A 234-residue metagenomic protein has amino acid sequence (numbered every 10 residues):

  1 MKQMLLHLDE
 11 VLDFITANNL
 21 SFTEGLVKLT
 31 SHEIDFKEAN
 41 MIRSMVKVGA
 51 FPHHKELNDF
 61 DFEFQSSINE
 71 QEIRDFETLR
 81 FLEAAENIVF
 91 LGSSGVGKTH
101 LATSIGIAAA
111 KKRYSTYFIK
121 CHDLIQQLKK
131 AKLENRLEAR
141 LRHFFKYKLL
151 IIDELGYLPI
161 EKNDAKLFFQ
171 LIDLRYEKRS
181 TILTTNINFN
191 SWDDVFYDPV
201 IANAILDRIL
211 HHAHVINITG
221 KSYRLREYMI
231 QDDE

Functional and structural regions predicted by a protein language model:
K2-H53: Interdomain "pre-motor" coupling segment immediately N-terminal to P-loop NTPase/helicase cores
K55-L79: N-terminal pre-Walker A segment at the start of P-loop NTPase domains
E83-V89: Pre-Walker A (Motif I) flank of P-loop NTPase domains
E86, R113-S115, K146-L149, E177-L183: Loop/turn-to-beta-strand initiation segments
K98: Conserved lysine of the Walker
L101, I105: Hydrophobic positions on the alpha1 helix immediately C-terminal to the Walker A/P-loop
G106-I119: Post-Walker A helix-loop "phosphate-sensing" segment adjacent to the P-loop in P-loop NTPases
L124-A131, N135-H143, L155-E234: Replace "adjacent to P-loop NTPase cores in ATP/GTP-dependent enzymes" with "adjacent to NTP-binding cores
